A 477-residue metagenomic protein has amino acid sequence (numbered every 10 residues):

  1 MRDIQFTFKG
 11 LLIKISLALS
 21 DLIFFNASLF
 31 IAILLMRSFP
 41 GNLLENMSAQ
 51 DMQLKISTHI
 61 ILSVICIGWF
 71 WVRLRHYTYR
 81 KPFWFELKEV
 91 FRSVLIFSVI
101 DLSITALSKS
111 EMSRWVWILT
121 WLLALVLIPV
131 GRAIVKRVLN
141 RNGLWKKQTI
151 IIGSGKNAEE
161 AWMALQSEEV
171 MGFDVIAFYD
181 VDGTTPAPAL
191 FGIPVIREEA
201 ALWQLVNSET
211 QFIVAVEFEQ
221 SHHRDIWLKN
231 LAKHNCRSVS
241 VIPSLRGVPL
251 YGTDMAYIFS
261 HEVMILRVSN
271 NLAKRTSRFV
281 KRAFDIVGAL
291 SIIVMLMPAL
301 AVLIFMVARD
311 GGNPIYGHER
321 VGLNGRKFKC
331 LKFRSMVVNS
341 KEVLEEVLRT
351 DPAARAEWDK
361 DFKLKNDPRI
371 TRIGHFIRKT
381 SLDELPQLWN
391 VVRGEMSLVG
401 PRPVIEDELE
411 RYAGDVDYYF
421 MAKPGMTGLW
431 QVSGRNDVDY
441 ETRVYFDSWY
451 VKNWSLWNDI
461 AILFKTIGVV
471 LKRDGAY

Functional and structural regions predicted by a protein language model:
M1-F24, S28, R80-P82, V130-M297: N-terminal hydrophobic signal-anchor/signal peptide
M1-L144, K281, Y477: Signature of alpha-helical transmembrane segments in polytopic membrane proteins
V90-V94, W145-W162, N313-V337: Membrane-cytosol interface motif
G153, V239, P298, G325 (+3 more regions): Residue-level signature of catalytic and energy-coupling elements of molecular machines, predominantly ATP/GTP-dependent
T185-P186, R246-V248, G252-A256, I315-P368 (+1 more regions): Short, glycine-rich, amphipathic interfacial segments at transmembrane boundaries or analogous
H261-S269, V287, A354-D359, D367-G374 (+1 more regions): Bateman (tandem CBS) regulatory domains
T276-V343, I462-Y477: A hydrophobic, helix-centered structural microdomain
E357-K423, I462-V470: A short, structured surface patch at a secondary-structure boundary
